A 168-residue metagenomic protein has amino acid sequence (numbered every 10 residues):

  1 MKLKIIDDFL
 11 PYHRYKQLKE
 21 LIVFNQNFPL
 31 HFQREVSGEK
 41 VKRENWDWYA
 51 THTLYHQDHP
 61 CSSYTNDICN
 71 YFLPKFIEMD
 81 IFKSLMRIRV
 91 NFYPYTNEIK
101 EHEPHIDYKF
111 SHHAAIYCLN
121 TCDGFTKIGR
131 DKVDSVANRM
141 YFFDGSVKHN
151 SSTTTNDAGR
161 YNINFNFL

Functional and structural regions predicted by a protein language model:
M1, K127-G129, F165-L168: Double-stranded beta-helix
M1-K83: Non-heme Fe(II)/2-oxoglutarate
D80-Y95: A short glycine-rich, His/Asp/Glu-containing loop-to-beta-strand
Y95, V133-H149: Conserved metal-binding segment of the jelly-roll/cupin
E98-E103, F110, C118-V136: A short beta-strand-loop-beta hairpin characteristic of the jelly-roll/cupin
E103-H105, K148-N156: Short beta-strand His + acidic residue motifs that chelate non-heme Fe in jelly-roll/DSBH and cupin folds
A115-Y117, D157-L168: A short hydrophobic beta-strand segment most commonly corresponding to one strand of the jelly-roll/cupin
